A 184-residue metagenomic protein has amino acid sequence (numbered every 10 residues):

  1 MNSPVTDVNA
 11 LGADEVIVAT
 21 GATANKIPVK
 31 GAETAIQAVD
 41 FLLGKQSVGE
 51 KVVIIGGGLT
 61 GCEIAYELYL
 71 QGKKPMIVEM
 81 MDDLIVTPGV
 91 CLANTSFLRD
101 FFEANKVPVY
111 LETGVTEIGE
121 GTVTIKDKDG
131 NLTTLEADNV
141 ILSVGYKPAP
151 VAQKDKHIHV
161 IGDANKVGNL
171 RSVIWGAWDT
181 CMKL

Functional and structural regions predicted by a protein language model:
M1, T6, T20-Q71, K156-N169: Glycine-rich dinucleotide-binding loop and its adjacent helix/turn
M1-L11, A22-N25, L111-T122: A conserved short coil-to-beta-strand element within the FAD-binding core of flavoproteins
N9-L11, E15-V16, K51-I54, A65 (+4 more regions): Catalytic cores of nucleotide-enabled group-transfer and carboxylate-activating enzymes in metabolic and assembly-line
A13-E15, A19-N25, V39-F41, A137-P150: Glycine-/small-residue-rich beta->alpha transition segments that form the dinucleotide
E15-I17, I36, V53, M76-V78 (+3 more regions): Hydrophobic/aromatic beta-strand patches that form the interior of the parallel beta-sheet core in alpha/beta enzyme
T23-N25, G61, L84, N131 (+1 more regions): Glycine-rich nucleotide phosphate-binding loop and flanking beta-alpha elements of Rossmann-like dinucleotide-binding
C62-I64, V86-T95, H159-L184: A conserved FAD-binding loop/helix module that cradles the flavin
E67-T113: Rossmann-like dinucleotide-binding cores of NAD(P)H-dependent redox enzymes
